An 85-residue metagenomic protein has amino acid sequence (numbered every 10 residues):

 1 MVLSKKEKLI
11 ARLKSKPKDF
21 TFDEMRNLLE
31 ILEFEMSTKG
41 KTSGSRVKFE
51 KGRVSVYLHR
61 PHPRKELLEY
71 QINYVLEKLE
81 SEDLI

Functional and structural regions predicted by a protein language model:
M1-S15: Solvent-exposed, charged helical/coil patches that constitute nucleic-acid or partner-interaction surfaces
M1-V2, F22, S45-K48: N-proximal short alpha-helices
S4, R26, I31, Q71 (+1 more regions): Charge-dense, helix-prone N-terminal extensions
A11, V56, K65: Flexible, active-site-adjacent loop/turn segments at secondary-structure boundaries
K14-E33: Polyanion-binding surface elements
I31-H59: A short, structured beta-strand/loop element
P61-I85: C-terminal structural segments of small proteins and small subunits
